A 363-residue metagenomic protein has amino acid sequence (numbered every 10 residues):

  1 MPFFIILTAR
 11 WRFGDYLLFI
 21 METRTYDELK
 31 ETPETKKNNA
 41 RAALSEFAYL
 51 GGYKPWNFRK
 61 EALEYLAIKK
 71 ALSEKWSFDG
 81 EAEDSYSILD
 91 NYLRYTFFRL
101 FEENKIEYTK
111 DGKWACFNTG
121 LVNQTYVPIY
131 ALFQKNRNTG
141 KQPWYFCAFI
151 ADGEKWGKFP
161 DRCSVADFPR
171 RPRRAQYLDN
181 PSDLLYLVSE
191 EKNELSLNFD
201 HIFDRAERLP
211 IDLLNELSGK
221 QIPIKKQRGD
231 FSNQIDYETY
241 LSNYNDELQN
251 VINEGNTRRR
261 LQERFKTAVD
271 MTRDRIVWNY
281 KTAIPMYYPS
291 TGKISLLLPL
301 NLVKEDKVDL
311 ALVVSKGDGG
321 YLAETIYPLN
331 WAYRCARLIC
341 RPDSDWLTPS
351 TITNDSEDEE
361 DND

Functional and structural regions predicted by a protein language model:
I5-T8: Ser/Thr/Pro/Gly-rich low-complexity, intrinsically disordered segments
D15-Y16: Intrinsic-disorder-associated, low-complexity terminal segments enriched in Asp/Asn/His/Tyr and depleted of Lys/Arg
F19-T291: An acidic, glycine-rich, mixed-charge low-complexity segment common to nucleic-acid enzymes
K293-E359: Compact beta-sheet-dominated globular domain cores
D361-D363: Short acidic DE-rich linear segments
